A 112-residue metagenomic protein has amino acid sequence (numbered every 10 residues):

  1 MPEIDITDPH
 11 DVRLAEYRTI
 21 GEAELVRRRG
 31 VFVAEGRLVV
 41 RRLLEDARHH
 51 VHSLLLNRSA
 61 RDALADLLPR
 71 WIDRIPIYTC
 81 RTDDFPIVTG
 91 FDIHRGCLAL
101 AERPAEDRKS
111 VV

Functional and structural regions predicted by a protein language model:
M1-L67: Boundary-proximal intrinsically disordered activation/regulatory segments immediately upstream of a helical core
L44, T89-D92: Short, flexible helix/strand-to-coil boundary loops that buttress conserved ligand/catalytic motifs in alpha/beta
H49, D92-H94: Short connector loops at helix/strand junctions that flank enzyme active sites, especially segments positioning acidic
S59-A60, D84, P104: Short glycine-rich anion-binding loops that position phosphate/pyrophosphate groups of nucleotides and phosphorylated
P69-G90: A glycine-rich helix N-cap at a beta->alpha junction
A99: Glycine-rich phosphate-binding loops that contact phosphosugars or nucleotide phosphates
E102-R108: Conserved phosphate-binding/catalytic loop of the ribokinase/pfkB sugar-kinase fold
S110-V112: Conserved small/polar residues in nucleotide/adenosyl-binding loops
